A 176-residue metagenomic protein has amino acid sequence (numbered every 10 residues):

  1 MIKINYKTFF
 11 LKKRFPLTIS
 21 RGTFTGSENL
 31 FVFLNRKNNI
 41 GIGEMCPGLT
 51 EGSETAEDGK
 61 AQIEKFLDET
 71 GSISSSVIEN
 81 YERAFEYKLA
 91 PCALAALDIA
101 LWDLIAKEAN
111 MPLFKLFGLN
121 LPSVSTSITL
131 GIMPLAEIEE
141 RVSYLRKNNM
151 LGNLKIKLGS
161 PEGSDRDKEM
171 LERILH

Functional and structural regions predicted by a protein language model:
M1-L49: Structured beta-strand/loop patches that form or line metal/cofactor-binding pockets in enzymes
Y6, L34-N35, N39-A109: Metal- or metallocofactor-binding catalytic centers and their adjacent structured scaffolds across diverse enzyme
P16, I42, S53-T55, A136-I138 (+1 more regions): Short acidic, gly/pro-rich beta-turn/loop elements at beta-sheet edges and active-site/ligand-binding grooves
R21-T23, E28, S53, F117-L121 (+1 more regions): Solvent-exposed, flexible loop/coil residues
G22, N38-G43, A106, G118 (+2 more regions): Glycine-centered flexibility sites
F24, A90-D98, L135-E139: Glycine-rich anion/phosphate-binding loops
K115-H176: Metal-dependent enolase-superfamily TIM-barrel catalytic cores that perform enediolate-based chemistry
